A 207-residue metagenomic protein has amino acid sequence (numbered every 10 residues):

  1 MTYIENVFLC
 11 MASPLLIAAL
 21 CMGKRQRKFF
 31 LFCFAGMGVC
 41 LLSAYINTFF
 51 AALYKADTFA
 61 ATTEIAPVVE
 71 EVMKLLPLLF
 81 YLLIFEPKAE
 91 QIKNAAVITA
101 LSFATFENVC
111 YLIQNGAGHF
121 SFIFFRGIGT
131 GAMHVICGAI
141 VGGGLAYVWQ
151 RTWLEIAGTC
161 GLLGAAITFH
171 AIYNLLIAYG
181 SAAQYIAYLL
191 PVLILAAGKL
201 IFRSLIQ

Functional and structural regions predicted by a protein language model:
M1-Q207: Hydrophobic alpha-helical segments at protein termini of multi-pass membrane proteins
